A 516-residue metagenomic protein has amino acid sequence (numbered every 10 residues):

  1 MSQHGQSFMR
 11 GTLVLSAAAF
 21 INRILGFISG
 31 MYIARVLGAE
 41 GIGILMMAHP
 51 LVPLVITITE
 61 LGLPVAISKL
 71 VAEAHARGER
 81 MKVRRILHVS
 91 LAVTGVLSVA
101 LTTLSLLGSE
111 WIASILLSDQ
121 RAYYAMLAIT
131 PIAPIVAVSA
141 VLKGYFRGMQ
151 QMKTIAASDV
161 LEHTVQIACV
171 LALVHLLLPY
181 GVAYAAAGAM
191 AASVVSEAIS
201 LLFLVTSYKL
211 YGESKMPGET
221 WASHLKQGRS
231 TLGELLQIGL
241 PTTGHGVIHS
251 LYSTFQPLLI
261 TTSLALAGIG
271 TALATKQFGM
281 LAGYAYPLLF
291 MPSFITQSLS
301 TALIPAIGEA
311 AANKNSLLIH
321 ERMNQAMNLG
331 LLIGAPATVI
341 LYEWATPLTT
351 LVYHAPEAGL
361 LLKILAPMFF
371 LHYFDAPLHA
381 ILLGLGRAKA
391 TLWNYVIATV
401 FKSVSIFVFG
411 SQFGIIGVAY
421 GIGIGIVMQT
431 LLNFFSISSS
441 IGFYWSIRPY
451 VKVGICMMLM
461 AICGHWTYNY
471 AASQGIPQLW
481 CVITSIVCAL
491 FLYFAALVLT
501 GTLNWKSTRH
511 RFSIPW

Functional and structural regions predicted by a protein language model:
M1-L25, M81, R85, S223-H249 (+3 more regions): N-terminal membrane topogenesis motif
S7-S68, G95, V99-T102, L106 (+3 more regions): Signature of the first transmembrane helix
I33-L54, V182, A186-A187, S230-I238 (+3 more regions): Interfacial/gating helices of multi-pass transporter permease domains
E73-S90, Q277-A366, F370: Specific pore-lining/lateral-gate transmembrane helices of multi-pass inner-membrane transport and insertion machines
A100-S118, Y123, P336-H354: Short membrane-interface helical motifs at transmembrane helix boundaries in multi-pass membrane transporters
I135-S158, P367-I397: Membrane-interface junctions at transmembrane-helix termini in multi-pass inner-membrane proteins
K153, T164-F203, S207, K389 (+4 more regions): Membrane-interface helix-loop junctions in multi-pass transport and translocation proteins
W466-W516: Membrane-proximal transmembrane or re-entrant/amphipathic helices at the cytosolic face
